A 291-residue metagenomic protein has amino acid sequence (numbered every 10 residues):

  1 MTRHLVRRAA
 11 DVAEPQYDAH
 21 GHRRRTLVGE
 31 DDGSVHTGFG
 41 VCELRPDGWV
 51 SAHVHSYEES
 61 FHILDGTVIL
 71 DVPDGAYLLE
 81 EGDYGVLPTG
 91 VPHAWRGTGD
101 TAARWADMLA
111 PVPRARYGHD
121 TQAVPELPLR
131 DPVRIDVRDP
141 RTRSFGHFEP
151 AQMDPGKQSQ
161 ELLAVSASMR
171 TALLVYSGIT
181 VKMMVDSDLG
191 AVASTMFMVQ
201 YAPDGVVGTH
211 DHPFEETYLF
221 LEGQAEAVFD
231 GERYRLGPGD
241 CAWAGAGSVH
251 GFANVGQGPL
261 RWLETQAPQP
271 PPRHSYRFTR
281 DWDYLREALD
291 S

Functional and structural regions predicted by a protein language model:
M1-H36, H119-A193, R277-S291: A short, N-terminal "cap"/entry segment at the start of jelly-roll beta-barrel domains of the cupin/DSBH fold
G21-T26, G40-H55, G178-M183, F197-H212 (+1 more regions): Conserved short histidine dyad/triad with adjacent acidic residue
G40, M196-V199, A225, D240 (+3 more regions): A structural feature that tracks compact, well-ordered secondary-structure segments with a strong bias toward
V41-R45, V54-V72, A110-P111, M198-A202 (+2 more regions): Short, conserved beta-strand element in jelly-roll/cupin
S56, G75, V91-P92, T101 (+4 more regions): A generic "binding-loop/recognition-motif" signal
S60, V86, D100-Y117, W243 (+1 more regions): A short hydrophobic beta-strand segment most commonly corresponding to one strand of the jelly-roll/cupin
D74-G90, G231-G247: Short acidic-glycine-tyrosine-enriched beta hairpin
R96-T98, A253-V255: Asparagine-centered strand-capping/turn motif at beta-strand->loop junctions
